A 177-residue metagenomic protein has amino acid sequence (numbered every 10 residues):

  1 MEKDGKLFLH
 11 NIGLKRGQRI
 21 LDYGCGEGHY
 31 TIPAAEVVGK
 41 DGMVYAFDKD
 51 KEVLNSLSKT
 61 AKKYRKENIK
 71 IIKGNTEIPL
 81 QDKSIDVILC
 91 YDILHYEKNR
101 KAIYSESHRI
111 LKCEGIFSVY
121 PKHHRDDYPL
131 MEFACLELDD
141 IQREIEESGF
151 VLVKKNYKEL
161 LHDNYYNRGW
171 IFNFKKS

Functional and structural regions predicted by a protein language model:
M1-Q18, P33: Conserved alpha-helix/loop element of class I SAM-dependent methyltransferases that forms part of the SAM/SAH-binding
L21, E27-E77: Class I SAM-dependent methyltransferase SAM/SAH-binding core
E77-V87: A short acidic, Gly/Pro-enriched loop at the edge of an enzyme's catalytic core that lines a small-molecule cofactor
D86-R100: A short SAM/SAH-binding and catalytic strip from SAM-dependent methyltransferases
K101-C113: A short glycine-rich, Lys/Arg-flanked "PGG" loop and its adjoining helix->strand segment in the class I
E114-K122: Conserved beta-strand signature within the Rossmann-like core of class I S-adenosyl-L-methionine
A134-G149, K155: Short alpha-helix
E159-S177: Core SAM-dependent methyltransferase catalytic element
